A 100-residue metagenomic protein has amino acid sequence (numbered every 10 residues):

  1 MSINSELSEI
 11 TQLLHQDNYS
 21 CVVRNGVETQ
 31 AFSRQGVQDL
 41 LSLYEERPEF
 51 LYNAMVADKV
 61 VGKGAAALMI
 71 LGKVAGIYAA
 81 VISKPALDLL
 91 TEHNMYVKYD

Functional and structural regions predicted by a protein language model:
S2-A80: Conserved mixed alpha/beta catalytic, RNA-binding, or beta-rich assembly cores of soluble enzyme, regulatory
G72-A75, L87-D100: C-terminal binding/interaction regions
V81-A86: Short, polar loop motifs at secondary-structure junctions
